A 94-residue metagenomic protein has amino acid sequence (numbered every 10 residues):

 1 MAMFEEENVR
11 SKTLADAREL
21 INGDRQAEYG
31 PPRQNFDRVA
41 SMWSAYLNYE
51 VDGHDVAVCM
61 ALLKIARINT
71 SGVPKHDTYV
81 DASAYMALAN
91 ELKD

Functional and structural regions predicted by a protein language model:
M1-D94: Intrinsically disordered, low-complexity regulatory regions that flank transcription factor DNA-binding cores
